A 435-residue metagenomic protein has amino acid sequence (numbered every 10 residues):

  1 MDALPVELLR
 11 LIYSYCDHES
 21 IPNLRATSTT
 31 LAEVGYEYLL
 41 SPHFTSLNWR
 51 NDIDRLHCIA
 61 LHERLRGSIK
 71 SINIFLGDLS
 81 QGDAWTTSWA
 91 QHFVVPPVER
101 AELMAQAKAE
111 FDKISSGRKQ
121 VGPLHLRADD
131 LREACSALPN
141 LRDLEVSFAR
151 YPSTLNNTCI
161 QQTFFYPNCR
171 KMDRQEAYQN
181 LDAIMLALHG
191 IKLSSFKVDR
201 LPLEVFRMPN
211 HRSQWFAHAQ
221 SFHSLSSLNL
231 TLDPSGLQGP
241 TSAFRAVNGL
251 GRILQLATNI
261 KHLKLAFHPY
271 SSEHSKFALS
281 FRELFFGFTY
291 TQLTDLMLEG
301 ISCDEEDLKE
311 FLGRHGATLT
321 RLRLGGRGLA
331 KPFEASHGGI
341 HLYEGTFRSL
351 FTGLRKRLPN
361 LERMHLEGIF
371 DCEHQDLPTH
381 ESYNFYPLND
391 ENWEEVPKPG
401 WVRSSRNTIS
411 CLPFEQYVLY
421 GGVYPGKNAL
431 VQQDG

Functional and structural regions predicted by a protein language model:
M1-T30, L126, R132, S136 (+3 more regions): N-terminal Skp1-binding subsegment of the F-box domain
D2-T87, D143, Q175-Y178, A187 (+2 more regions): Hydrophobic regular-secondary-structure patch
L11-S14, A26, E33, I74 (+6 more regions): Ordered, helix-dominated protein-protein interaction surfaces in large eukaryotic regulatory proteins
L11-Y15, T30, V34, A134-A137 (+5 more regions): Alpha-helical recognition domains of nuclear gene-regulatory proteins
A26, A84-L103: "Short basic amphipathic alpha-helical interaction patches in structured regions
F44-S46, I74, V146, V198 (+5 more regions): Conserved beta-strand positions
A90-Q91, R100-T291, C303-L308, S336: Leucine-rich repeat
A134, F285-G435: Leucine-rich solenoid repeat modules
